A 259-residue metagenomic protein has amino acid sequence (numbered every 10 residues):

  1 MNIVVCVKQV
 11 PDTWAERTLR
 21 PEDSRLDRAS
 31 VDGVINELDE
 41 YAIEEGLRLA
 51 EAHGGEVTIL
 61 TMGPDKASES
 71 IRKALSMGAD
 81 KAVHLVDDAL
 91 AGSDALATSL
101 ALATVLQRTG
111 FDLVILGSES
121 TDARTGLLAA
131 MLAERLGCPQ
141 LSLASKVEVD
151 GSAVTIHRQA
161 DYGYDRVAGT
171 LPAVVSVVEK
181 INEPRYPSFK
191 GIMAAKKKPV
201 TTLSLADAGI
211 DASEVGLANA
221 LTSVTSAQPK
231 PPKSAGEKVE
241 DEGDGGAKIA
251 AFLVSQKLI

Functional and structural regions predicted by a protein language model:
M1-I259: N-terminal glycine-rich FAD/FM-binding segment characteristic of electron-transfer flavoproteins
